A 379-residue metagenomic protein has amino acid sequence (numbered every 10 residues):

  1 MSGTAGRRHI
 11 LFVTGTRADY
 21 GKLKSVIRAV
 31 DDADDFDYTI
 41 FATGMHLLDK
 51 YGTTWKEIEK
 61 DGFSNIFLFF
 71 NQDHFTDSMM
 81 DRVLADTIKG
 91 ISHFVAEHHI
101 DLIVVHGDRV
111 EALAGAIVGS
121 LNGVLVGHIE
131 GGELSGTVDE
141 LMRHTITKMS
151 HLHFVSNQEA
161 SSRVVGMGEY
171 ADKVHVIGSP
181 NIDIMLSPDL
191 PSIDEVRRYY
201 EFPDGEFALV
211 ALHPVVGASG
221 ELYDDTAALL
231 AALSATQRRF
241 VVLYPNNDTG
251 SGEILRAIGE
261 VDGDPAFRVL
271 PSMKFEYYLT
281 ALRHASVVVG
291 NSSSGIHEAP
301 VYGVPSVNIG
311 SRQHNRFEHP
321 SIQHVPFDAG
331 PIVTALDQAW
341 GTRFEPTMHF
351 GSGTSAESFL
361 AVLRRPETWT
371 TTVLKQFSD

Functional and structural regions predicted by a protein language model:
H9-T14, Y20-D31, N71-A171: Active-site and donor-binding regions of nucleotide-sugar-utilizing enzymes
V13, H46-K50, M149-D224: A nucleotide-sugar donor-handling region in carbohydrate enzymes
D37-M80: Conserved nucleotide-sugar phosphate-binding/catalytic loop shared by glycosyltransferases and other
L47, E57-I58, P191-H284: Donor-nucleotide binding loops and adjacent catalytic segments primarily of GT-B fold Leloir glycosyltransferases
L68-F69, V155, I177, L270-P271 (+1 more regions): Short acidic-hydrophobic, aromatic-tinged amphipathic segments that line or gate anion-handling sites
V105-H106, L113, H153, K274-E318: A donor-sugar binding/catalytic signature common to diverse glycosyltransferases and related nucleotide-sugar
P300-R343: Nucleotide-sugar donor-binding patch of glycosyltransferase catalytic domains
W340-D379: C-terminal amphipathic helix plus adjacent low-complexity, charged tail appended to glycosyltransferase catalytic
